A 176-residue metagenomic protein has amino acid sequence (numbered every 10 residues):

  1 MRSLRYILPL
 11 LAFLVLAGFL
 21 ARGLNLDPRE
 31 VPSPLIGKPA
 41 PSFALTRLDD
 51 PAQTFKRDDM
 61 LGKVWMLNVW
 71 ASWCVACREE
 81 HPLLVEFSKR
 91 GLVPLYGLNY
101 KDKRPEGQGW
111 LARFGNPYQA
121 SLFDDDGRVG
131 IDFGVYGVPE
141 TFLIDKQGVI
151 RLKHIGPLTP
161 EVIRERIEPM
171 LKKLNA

Functional and structural regions predicted by a protein language model:
M1-T46, A176: N-terminal targeting signals for export/organelle localization
N25-L26, T46-A52, S121-D124: Short gly/ser/thr-rich secondary-structure transition/capping motifs
P41-A44, W70, Y96, I131: Conserved Rossmann-like nucleotide-binding pocket used by diverse enzymes that bind dinucleotide cofactors
F43-M66: A short beta-strand-turn-helix
K63-W65, V69-W73, G137: Short pre-active-site segment immediately N-terminal to redox-active cysteine/selenocysteine motifs in thiol-based
M66-N68, G97, L143: Hydrophobic beta-strand core positions in alpha/beta domains
R78-G115, D125-I131: Structural microenvironment flanking redox-active thiols in thiol-disulfide oxidoreductases
A112-P117, D124-N175: Thiol/disulfide oxidoreductase modules built on the thioredoxin-like
